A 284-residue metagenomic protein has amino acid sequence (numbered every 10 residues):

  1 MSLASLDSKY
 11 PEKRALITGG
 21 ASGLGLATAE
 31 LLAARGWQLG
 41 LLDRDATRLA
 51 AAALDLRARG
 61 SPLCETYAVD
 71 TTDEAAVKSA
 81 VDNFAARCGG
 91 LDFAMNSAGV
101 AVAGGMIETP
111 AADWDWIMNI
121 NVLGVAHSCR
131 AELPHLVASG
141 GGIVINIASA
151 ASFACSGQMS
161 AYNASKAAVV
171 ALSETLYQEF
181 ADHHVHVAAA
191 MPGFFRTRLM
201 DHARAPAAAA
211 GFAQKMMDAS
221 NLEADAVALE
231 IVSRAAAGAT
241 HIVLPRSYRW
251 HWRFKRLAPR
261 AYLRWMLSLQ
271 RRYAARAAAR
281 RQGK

Functional and structural regions predicted by a protein language model:
A21-S22: Conserved glycine-rich cofactor-binding loop
A46-T47, A68-S79, A111: The beta1-alpha1 cofactor-binding region of Rossmann-like NAD(H)/NADP(H)-dependent oxidoreductases
G105-M106, P110-D115: Substrate-binding pocket helix/loop in short-chain dehydrogenase/reductase
I107, S156-S160, A164: Active-site loop immediately N-terminal to the catalytic Tyr-X3-Lys motif of short-chain dehydrogenase/reductase
C129, S165: Active-site helix of classical SDR
S149: Residue(s) in the substrate-gating loop at a strand-loop-helix junction that position the organic substrate next
D182-R246: SDR active-site lid
